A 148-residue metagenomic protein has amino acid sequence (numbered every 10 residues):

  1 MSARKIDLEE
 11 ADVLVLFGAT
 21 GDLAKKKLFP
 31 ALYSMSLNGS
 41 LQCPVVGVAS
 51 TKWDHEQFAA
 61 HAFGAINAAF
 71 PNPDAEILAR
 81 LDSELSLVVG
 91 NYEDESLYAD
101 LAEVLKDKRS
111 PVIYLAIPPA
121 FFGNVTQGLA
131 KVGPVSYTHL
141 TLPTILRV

Functional and structural regions predicted by a protein language model:
M1-T51, H55: N-terminal low-complexity, Ser/Thr- and acidic-residue-enriched intrinsically disordered segments
L28-M35, A62-P71, L101, V125-K131: Short, well-ordered amphipathic alpha-helices
L41-L81: Glycine-rich phosphate-binding loop and adjoining beta1-alpha1-beta2 segment of Rossmann-like nucleotide-binding folds
F70-S110: A structured beta-alpha segment of the ubiquitous adenosine-cofactor-binding alpha/beta core
E95-A99, R109-S136: Beta-loop-alpha module in the N-terminal Rossmann-like domain of NAD(P)-dependent dehydrogenases, especially those
T138-T144: Conserved small/polar residues in nucleotide/adenosyl-binding loops
